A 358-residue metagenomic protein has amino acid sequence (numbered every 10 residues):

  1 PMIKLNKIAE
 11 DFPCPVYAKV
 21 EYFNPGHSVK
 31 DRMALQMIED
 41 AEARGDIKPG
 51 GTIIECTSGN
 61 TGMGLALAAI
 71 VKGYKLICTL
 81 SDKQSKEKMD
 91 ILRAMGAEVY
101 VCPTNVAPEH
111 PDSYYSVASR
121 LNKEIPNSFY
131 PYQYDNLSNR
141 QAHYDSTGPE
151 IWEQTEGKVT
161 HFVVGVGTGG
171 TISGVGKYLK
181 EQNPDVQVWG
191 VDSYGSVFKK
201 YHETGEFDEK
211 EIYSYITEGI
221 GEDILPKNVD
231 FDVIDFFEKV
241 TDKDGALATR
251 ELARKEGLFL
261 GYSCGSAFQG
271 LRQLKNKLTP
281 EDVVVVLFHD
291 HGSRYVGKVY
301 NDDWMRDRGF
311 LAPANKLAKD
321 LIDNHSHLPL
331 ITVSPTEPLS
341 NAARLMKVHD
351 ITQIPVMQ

Functional and structural regions predicted by a protein language model:
P1-K4, V29, M33-M37, P335-P338 (+2 more regions): Short N-terminal amphipathic alpha-helix/helix-capping patch enriched in small hydrophobics with frequent Ser/Thr
M2-D320: PLP-dependent amino-acid enzyme catalytic core
G309-I351, V356-M357: Bateman/CBS regulatory modules and CBS-like beta-alpha motifs in cytosolic regions of diverse proteins
